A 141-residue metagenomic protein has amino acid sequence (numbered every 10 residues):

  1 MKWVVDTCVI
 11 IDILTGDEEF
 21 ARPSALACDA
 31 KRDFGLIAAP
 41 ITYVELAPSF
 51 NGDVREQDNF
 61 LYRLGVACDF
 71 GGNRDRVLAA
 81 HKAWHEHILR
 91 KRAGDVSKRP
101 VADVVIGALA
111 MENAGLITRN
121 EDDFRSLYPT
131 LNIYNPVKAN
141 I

Functional and structural regions predicted by a protein language model:
M1, R32-L36, G65-C68, A110-G115: Short active-site oxyanion
M1-A38, P48-L61, I141: Short, well-structured N-terminal submotif of metal-dependent ribonuclease cores
M1-K2, G107-I141: Acidic, PIN/NYN-like endoribonuclease modules and their adjacent C-terminal/linker elements
V5, A38, G71, V101 (+1 more regions): Short beta-strand scaffold positions
V9, T42, R76, I106 (+1 more regions): Alpha-helix capping/helix-boundary segments
I11, V44-A47, R125, Y134: Nucleotide phosphate-binding site architecture
I41, A47-H87: Active-site-proximal, substrate-binding regions of enzyme catalytic domains and RNA-binding/basic surfaces
D69-G115: Active-site neighborhoods of divalent-metal-dependent phosphate/nucleic-acid chemistry enzymes
